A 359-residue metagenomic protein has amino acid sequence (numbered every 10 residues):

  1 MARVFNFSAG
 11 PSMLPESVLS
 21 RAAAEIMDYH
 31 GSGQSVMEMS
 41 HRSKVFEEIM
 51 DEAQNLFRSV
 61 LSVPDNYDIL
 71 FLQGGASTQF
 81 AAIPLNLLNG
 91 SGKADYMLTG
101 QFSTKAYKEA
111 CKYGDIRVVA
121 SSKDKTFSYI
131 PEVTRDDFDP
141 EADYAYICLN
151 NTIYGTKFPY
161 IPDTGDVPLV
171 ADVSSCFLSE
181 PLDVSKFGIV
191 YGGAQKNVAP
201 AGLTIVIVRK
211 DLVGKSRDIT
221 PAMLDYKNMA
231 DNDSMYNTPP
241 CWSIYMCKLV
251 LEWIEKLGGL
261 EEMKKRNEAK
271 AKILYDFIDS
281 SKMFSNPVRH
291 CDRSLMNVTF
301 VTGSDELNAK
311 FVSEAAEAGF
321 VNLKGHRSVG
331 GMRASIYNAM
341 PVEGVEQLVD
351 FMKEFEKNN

Functional and structural regions predicted by a protein language model:
A2-V4, E317, G330-N359: PLP-dependent enzyme catalytic core of the Aspartate aminotransferase-like
R3-Q54: A glycine-/small-polar-enriched, mobile loop at the entrance of the PLP active site in fold-type I
G10, A110, S121-F177: Active-site phosphate-binding strand-loop segment of PLP-dependent enzymes
G33-Q79, N86, Q101, E109: Conserved N-terminal alpha-helix of the aminotransferase class I/II PLP-enzyme fold
S77-A145: PLP-dependent aminotransferase-like
V170, V184-Q195: Conserved active-site segment immediately N-terminal to the catalytic lysine that forms the internal aldimine
A194-Y275, R289, N358-N359: Active-site C-terminal subdomain of aminotransferase-like
F284-A315: Conserved PLP-binding catalytic core of the aspartate aminotransferase-like
